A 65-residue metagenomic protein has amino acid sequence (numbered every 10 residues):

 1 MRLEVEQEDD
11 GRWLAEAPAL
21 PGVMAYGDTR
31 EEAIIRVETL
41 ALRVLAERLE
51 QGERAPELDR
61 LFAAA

Functional and structural regions predicted by a protein language model:
M1-R2, E31-A65: Short, charged, surface-exposed hinge/linker loops at domain edges that act as mobile lids or interdomain connectors
V5-L20: Short aromatic-glycine-(Arg/Gly/Cys) micro-motifs in beta-strand/loop hairpins
D9-D10, D28, D59: Acidic-enriched, low-complexity/disordered segments with a strong bias for Aspartate over Glutamate
G11-R12, M24, A41: A generic structural signal for ordered secondary structure
A19-G22, E57: Generic low-complexity segments that are intrinsically disordered, proline-rich and/or Lys/Arg-biased
P21-E32: A short, exposed loop/beta-hairpin motif centered on an aromatic-Gly-Thr core
